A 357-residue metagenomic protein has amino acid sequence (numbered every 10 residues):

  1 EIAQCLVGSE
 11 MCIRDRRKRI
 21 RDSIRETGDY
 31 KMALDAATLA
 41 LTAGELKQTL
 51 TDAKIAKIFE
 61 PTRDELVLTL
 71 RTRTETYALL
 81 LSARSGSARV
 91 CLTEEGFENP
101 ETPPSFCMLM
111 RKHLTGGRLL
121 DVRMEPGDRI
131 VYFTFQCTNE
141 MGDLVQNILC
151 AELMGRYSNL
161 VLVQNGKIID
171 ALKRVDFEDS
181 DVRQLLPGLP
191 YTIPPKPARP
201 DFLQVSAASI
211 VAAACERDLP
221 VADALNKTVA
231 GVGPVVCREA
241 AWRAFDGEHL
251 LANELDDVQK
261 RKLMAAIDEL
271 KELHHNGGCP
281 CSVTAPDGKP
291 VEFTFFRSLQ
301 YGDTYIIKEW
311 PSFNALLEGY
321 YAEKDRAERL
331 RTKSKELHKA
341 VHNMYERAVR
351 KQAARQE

Functional and structural regions predicted by a protein language model:
E1-R16: Single conserved hydrophobic/aromatic residue that forms the stacking wall/gate of nucleotide- or nucleobase-binding
R17, R21-E357: Extended, highly charged segments
